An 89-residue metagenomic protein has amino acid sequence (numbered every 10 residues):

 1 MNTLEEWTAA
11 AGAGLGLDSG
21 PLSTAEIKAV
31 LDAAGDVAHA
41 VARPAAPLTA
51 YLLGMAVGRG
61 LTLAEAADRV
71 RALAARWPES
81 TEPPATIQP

Functional and structural regions predicted by a protein language model:
M1-K28: An acidic intrinsically disordered interaction segment
T3, G12-A13, L61-P89: C-terminal binding/interaction regions
T8, L31-A34, A67-V70: A generic alpha-helix structural signal
L22, I27-G60, A64: Amphipathic, hydrophobic secondary-structure cores in small proteins
